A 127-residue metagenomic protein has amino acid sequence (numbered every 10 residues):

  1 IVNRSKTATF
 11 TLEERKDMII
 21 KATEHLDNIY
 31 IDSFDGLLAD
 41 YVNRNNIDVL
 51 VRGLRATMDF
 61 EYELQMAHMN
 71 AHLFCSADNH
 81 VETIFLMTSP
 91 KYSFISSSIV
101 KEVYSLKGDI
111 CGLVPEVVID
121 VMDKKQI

Functional and structural regions predicted by a protein language model:
I1-I127: Nucleotidyltransferase catalytic core that binds NTPs
